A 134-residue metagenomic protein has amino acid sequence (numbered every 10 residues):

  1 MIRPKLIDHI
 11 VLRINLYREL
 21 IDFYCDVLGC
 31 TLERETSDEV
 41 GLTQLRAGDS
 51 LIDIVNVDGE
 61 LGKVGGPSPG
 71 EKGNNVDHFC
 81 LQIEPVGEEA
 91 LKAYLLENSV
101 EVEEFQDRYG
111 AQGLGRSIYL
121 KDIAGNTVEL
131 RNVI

Functional and structural regions predicted by a protein language model:
M1-R18, V76-F79, I83: N-terminal beta-strand motif that seeds the catalytic metal site of vicinal oxygen chelate
I2, R46, G70-G73: A generic structural micro-feature
I2-R3, K92-I134: Vicinal oxygen chelate
H9-V11, Q44, I118-Y119, N126: Short, conserved structural micro-motifs that define repeat-unit consensus positions and nucleotide-binding loops
L12-G59: Core segments of cupin and vicinal oxygen chelate
E19, V86-L91: Short, conserved charged micro-motifs
G41-T43, D77, L114-I118: Short beta-strand micro-motifs in enzyme catalytic cores
V57, K63, S68-D77, Q82: Helix-adjacent hinge/juxtasegments
